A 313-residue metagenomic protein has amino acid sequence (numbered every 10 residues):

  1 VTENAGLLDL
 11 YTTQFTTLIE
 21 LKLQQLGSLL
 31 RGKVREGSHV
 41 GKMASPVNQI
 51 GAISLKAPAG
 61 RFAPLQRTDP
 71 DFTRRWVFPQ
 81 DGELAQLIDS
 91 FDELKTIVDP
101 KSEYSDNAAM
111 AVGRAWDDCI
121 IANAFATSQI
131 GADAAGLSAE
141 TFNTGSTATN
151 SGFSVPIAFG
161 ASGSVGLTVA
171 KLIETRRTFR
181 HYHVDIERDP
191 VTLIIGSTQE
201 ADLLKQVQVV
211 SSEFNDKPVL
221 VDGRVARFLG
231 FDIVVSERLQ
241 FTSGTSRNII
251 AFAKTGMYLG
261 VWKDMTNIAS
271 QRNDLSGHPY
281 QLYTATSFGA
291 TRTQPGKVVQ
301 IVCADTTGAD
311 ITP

Functional and structural regions predicted by a protein language model:
V1-R74, V298-P313: N-terminal "assembly arms/tails" that initiate or stabilize quaternary assembly in self-assembling proteins
R31-G32, T175-R180, P218-L220, D264-A269 (+1 more regions): Glycine-rich, charged/polar anion/phosphate-binding loops that engage phosphate groups from diverse ligands
V47, D71-E140, R180-S197, I233 (+1 more regions): Long, contiguous amphipathic alpha-helices that act as assembly "spine/axial" helices in icosahedral shell and virion
L55-P58, L87, D202-K205, T291-T293: Short helix/loop capping segments that flank catalytic or ligand/cofactor-binding pockets
A126, T198-D202, L239-F241: Short, catalytically relevant binding-site loops at active-site mouths
D133-P218: Extended, solvent-exposed, turn-rich assembly/linker loops in the middle of proteins
K217-D274: Glycine/small-residue-rich hydrophobic helix-like segments
T255-P313: C-terminal appended segment following the main domain
